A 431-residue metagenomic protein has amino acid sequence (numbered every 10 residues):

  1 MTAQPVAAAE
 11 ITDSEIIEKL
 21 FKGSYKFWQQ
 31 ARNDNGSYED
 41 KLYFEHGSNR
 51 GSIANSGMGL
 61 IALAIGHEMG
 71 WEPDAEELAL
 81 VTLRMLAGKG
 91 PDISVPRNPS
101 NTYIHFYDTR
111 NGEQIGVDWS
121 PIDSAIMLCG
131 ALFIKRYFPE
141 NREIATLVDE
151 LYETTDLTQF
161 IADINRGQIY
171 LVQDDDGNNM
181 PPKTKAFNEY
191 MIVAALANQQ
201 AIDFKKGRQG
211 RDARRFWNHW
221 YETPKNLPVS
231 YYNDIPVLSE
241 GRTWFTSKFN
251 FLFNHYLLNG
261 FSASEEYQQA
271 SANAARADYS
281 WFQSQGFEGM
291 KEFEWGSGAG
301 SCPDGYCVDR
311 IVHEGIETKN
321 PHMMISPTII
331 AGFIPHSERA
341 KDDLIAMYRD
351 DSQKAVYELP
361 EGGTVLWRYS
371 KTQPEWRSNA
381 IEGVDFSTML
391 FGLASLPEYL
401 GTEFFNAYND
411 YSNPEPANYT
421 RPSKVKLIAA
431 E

Functional and structural regions predicted by a protein language model:
M1-P5: C-terminal segment of classical bacterial N-terminal signal peptides
A7-E431: Ser/Thr/Asn(+Pro)-rich, low-complexity disordered segments
